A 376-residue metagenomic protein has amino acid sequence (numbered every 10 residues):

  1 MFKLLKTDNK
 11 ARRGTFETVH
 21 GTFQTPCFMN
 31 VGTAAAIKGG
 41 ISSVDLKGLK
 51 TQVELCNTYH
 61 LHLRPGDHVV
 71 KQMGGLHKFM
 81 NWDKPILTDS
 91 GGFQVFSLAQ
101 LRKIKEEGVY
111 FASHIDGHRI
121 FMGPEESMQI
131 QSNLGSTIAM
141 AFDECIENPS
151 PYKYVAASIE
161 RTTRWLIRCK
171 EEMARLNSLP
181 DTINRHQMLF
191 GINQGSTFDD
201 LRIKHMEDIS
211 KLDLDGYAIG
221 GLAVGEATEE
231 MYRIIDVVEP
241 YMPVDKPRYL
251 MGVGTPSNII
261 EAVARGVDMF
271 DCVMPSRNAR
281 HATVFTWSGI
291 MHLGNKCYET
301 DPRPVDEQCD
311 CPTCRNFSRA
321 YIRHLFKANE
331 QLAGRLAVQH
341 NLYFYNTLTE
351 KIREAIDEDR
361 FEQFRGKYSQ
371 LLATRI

Functional and structural regions predicted by a protein language model:
M1-E17, F23-G32, G39-G40, D143-P149 (+1 more regions): C-terminal extensions of enzymes
M1-I183, K296-E299: Non-catalytic, usually N-terminal nucleic-acid engagement modules in DNA/RNA processing proteins
G21, E54, D89, Q131 (+5 more regions): Conserved, mostly hydrophobic/aromatic
G21, T162-C169, I209, V238 (+2 more regions): Hydrophobic alpha-helical packing residues
F121, E125, Y152, A156-T163 (+4 more regions): Non-membrane alpha-helical structural segments and their capping/turn regions in soluble enzymes
G135, L166, K170-M173, N177 (+4 more regions): Structural signal for hydrophobic packing residues in well-ordered secondary-structure cores of soluble enzyme domains
N148-P151, A156, G216-L222, Q331-G334: Glycine- and acidic
T163, E172, L176, N184 (+1 more regions): Glycine-rich phosphate/ribose-binding loops and adjacent secondary-structure elements that form binding surfaces
